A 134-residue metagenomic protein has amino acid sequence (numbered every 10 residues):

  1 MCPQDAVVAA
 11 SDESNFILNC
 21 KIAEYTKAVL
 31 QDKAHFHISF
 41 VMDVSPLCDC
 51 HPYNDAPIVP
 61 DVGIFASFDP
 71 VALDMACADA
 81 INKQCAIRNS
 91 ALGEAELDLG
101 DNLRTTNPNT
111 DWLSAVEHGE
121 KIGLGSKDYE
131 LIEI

Functional and structural regions predicted by a protein language model:
M1-I134: Extended, low-polarity segments enriched in aliphatic/aromatic residues
